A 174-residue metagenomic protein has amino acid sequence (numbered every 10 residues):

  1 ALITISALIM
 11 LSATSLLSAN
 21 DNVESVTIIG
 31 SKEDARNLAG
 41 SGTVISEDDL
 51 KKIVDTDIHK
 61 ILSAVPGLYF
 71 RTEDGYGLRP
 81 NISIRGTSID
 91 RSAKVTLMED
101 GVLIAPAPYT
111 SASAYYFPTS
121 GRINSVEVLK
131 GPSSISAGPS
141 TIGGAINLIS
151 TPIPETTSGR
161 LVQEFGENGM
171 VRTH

Functional and structural regions predicted by a protein language model:
A1-D21: Cleavable N-terminal targeting peptides that direct proteins into the secretory/outer-membrane pathway or into
N20-D21, R36, R91, A137 (+1 more regions): Short loop/turn motifs that connect adjacent beta-strands in outer-membrane beta-barrel proteins
V23-I53, L78-N81, T157: N-terminal periplasmic "start-of-domain" segments of outer-membrane beta-barrel proteins
L50, L62, V126-V128, I146: Non-catalytic regulatory/gating segments with a bias toward low-complexity or hydrophobic composition
H59, S63-P106, N124: Extracytoplasmic beta-strand/coil segments of soluble accessory domains associated with Gram-negative outer-membrane
G75, Y116, P139, G166-M170: Transmembrane beta-barrel outer-membrane domains
V102-K130: Short acidic/polar hinge/loop motifs at secondary-structure boundaries that mediate gating or recognition
S125, S133, G144-A145, I149-H174: Short strand-turn segments of transmembrane beta-barrel domains in outer membranes, especially the first one or two
